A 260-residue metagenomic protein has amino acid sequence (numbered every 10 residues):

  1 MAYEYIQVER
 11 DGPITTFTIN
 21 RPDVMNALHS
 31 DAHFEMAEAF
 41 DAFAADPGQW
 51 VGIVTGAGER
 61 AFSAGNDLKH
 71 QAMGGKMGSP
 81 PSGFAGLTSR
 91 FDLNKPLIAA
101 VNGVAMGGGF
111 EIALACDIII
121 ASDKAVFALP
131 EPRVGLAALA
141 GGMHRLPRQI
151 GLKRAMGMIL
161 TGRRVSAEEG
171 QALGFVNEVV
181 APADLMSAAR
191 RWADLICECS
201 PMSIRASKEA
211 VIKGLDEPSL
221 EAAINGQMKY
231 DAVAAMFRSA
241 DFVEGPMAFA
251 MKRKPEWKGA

Functional and structural regions predicted by a protein language model:
M1-E59: Conserved CoA-thioester-binding segment of acyl-CoA-metabolizing enzymes
F17, R21, M36, V54 (+6 more regions): Terminal peptide-recognition signature
V24, F34, G56-L93, R133-L136 (+3 more regions): Glycine- (often His-adjacent) and acidic-residue-rich active-site loop that binds/positions the CoA thioester
D31, E35, A188, A206 (+2 more regions): Charged catalytic carboxylate motif
E59-S63, M106, A128, V211: Short, active-site-adjacent cap segments at secondary-structure transitions
F91-I204, R238-S239, V243-M247, M251-R253 (+1 more regions): Crotonase-fold acyl-CoA enzyme core
M158-I159, A210, G214, D231-F237: Helix-loop "lid/cap" segments that line or gate small-molecule binding pockets
L215-P218, K254-A260: Short C-terminal tail/terminal secondary-structure segment of NAD(P)H-dependent dehydrogenase/reductase domains
